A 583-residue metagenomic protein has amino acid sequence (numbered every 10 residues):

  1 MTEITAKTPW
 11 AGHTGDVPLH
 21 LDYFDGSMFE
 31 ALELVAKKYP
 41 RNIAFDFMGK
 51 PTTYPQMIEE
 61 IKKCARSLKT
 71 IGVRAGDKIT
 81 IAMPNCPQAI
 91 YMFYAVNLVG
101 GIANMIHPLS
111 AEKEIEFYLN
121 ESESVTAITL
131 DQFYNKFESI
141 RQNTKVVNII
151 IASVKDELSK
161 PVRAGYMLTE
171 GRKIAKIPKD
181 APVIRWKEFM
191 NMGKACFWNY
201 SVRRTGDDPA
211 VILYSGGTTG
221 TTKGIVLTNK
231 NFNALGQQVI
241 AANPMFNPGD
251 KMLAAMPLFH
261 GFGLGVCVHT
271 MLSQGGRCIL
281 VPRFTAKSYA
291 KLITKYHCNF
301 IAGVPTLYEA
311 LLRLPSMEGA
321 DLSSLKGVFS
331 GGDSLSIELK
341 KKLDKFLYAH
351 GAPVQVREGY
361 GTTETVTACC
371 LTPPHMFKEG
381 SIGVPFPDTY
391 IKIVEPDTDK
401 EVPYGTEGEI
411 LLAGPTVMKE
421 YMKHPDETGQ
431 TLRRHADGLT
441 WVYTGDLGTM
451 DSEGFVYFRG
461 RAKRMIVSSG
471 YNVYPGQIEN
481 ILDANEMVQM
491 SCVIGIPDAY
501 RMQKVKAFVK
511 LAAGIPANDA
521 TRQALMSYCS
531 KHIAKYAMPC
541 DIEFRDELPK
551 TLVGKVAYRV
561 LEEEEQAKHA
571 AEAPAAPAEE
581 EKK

Functional and structural regions predicted by a protein language model:
R41-C86, I90-Y94, A111-E116: Conserved AMP-binding/adenylate-forming core of the ANL superfamily
T53-P55, S201, A210-A234: Conserved AMP-binding A3 loop
I58-K63, N191-K194, G206, I225-N247 (+6 more regions): Conserved structural elements of the adenylate-forming
S110, A127-T129, I301, G414 (+7 more regions): AMP-binding/adenylate-forming catalytic core of the ANL superfamily
K176-Y214, T221, P244-K251: Conserved pre-ATP/AMP-binding loop-to-beta segment of ANL
N233-K251, F259-A302, A310, L314-P315: Conserved AMP-binding/adenylation subdomain of ANL enzymes
C298-G303, L312-E379, Y390: Gly/Ser/Thr-rich phosphate-binding loop
V384-D388, K400-R433, V473: Conserved ATP/PPi-binding loop(s) of AMP-dependent carboxylate-activating enzymes
